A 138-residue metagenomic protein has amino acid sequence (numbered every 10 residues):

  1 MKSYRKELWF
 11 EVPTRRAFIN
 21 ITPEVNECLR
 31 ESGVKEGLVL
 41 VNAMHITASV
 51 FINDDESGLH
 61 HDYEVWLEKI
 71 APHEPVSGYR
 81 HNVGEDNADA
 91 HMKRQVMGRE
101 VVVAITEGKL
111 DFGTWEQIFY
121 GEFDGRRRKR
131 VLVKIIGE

Functional and structural regions predicted by a protein language model:
M1-E138: Active-site histidine-anchored catalytic micro-motif
